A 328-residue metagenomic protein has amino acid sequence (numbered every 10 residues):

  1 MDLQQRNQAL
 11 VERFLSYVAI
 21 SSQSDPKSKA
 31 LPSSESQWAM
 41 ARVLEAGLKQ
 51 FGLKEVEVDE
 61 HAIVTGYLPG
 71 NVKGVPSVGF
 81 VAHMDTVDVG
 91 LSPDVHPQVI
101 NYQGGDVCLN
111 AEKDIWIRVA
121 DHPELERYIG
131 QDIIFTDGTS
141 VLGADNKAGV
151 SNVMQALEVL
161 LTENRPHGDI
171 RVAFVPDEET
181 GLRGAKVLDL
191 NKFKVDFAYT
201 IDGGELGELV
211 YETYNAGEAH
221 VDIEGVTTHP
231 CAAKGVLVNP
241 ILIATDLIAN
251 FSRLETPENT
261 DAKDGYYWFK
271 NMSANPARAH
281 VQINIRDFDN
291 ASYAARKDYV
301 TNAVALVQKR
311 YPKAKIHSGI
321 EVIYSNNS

Functional and structural regions predicted by a protein language model:
N7-E35, F135: N-terminal capping segment at the start of a domain
V11, L15, R42-E45, V150-E158 (+3 more regions): Predominant activation on well-ordered alpha-helical scaffold segments within soluble catalytic domains
K29-V75, G79-V81, D85: A non-catalytic alpha/beta surface segment that caps or lines the substrate-entry region of metallo-dependent hydrolase
V75-P166: Active-site metal-coordination/substrate-binding segment of hydrolases, especially metallo-dependent peptidases
T86, S140, T227-T228, I285-Y293: A generic structural motif
L125-Y214, L254-T256, T260-K270, V281-N284 (+1 more regions): Acidic/histidine-rich catalytic neighborhood of metal-dependent amide-processing enzymes
Y199-A233, L237-I243: Phosphate/diphosphate-binding glycine-rich loops and adjacent basic-rich segments that engage nucleotide
P240-S328: Metal-dependent amide/peptide-bond hydrolase catalytic core, centered on the "pita-bread" metallohydrolase fold
